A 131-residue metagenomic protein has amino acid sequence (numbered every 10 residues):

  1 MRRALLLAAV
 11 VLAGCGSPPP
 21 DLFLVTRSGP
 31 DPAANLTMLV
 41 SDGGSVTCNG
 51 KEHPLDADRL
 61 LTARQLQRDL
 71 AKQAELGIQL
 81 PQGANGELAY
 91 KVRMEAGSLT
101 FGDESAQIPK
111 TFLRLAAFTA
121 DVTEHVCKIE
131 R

Functional and structural regions predicted by a protein language model:
M1-A4: Positively charged n-region of N-terminal signal peptides that target proteins for export
L12-G14: C-terminal motif of bacterial Sec signal peptides marking the signal peptidase cleavage site
G16-L22, T26, Q73, G77-R131: Short, well-ordered, aromatic-rich surface patches in folded extracellular/luminal domains
D31-T37, N85-E87: Short, surface-exposed coil-to-beta transition loops
P32, L55-D58, D103, Q107-K110: Extracytoplasmic/periplasmic, Sec-exported soluble proteins
A34-L61: Post-signal-peptide N-terminal segment of Sec-exported extracytoplasmic proteins
K51-P81: Mature extracytoplasmic domains of secretory-pathway proteins
